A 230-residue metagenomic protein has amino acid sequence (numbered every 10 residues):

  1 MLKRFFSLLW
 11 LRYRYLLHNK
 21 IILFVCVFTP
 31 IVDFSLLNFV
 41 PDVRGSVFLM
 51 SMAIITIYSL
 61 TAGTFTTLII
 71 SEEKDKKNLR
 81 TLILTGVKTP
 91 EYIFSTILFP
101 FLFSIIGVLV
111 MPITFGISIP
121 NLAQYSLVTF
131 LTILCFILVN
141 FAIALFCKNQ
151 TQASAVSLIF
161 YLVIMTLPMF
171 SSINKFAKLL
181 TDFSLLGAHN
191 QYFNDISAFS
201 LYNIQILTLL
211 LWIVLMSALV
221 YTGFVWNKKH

Functional and structural regions predicted by a protein language model:
M1-I22: N-terminal Sec/SRP start-transfer signal
K3-S7, S172-L207: Short hydrophobic, aromatic-rich alpha-helical segments embedded in or entering the lipid bilayer of multi-pass
Y15-D42, L49-F65, V156-P168, T208-S217: Hydrophobic alpha-helical transmembrane segments of multi-pass membrane transport/permease proteins
C26-T29, L36-L37, Q191-H230: Alpha-helical transmembrane segments of multi-pass membrane transporters/translocases
L36-P41, C147-G187: Transmembrane helix segments
S46-M111: Hydrophobic alpha-helical transmembrane segments of multi-pass membrane transport proteins
S59-T64, F94-S95, P120-V128, I173-F176 (+1 more regions): Short alpha-helical transmembrane interface motifs in multi-pass membrane proteins
T89, I97-K148: Alpha-helical transmembrane segments and their short interhelical loops
